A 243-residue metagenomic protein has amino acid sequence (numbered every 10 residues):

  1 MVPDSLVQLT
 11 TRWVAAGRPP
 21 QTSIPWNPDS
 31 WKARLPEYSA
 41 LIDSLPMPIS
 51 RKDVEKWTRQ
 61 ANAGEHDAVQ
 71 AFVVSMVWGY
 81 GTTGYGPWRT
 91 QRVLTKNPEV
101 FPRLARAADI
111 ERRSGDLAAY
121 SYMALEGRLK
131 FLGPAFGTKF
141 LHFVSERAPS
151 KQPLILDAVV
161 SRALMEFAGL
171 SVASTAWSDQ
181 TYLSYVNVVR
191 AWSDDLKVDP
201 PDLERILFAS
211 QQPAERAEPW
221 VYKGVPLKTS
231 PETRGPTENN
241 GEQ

Functional and structural regions predicted by a protein language model:
M1-A40, T138, S145-Q243: C-terminal accessory module of base-excision DNA glycosylases/AP lyases that mediates lesion recognition and DNA
S30-A68: Generic detector of solvent-exposed, compositionally biased contiguous segments
L45-K52, A71, P87-T95, A191-S193 (+1 more regions): Extended interaction regions within the primary functional domain
L45-V54, G115-A119, T181-Y185: Short acidic alpha-helix initiation/capping motifs at coil-to-helix transition points, especially at protein N-termini
K56, Q60-L129: Helix-hairpin-helix/helix-loop-helix acidic hairpins
D67-V74, F136, D199-L203: Residue-level detector of well-ordered alpha-helical segments, enriched for hydrophobic/aromatic packing positions
Y80-T82, F143, F208: Short, solvent-exposed loop/turn segments at secondary-structure junctions
